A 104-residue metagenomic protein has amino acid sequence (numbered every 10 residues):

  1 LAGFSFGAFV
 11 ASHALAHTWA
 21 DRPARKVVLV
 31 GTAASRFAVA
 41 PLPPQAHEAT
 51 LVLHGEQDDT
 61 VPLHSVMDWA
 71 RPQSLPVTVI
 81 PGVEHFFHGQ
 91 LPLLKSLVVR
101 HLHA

Functional and structural regions predicted by a protein language model:
L1-G3, V30: Short beta-strand immediately N-terminal to the catalytic nucleophile in serine-hydrolase-like folds
G3-A11: Gly/Ala-rich beta-loop-alpha elbow adjacent to hydrolase catalytic centers
D21-A34: A conserved short beta-strand
R36, E56-V61, H85-F86: Acidic catalytic loop of the alpha/beta-hydrolase fold
A46-H47, L51-H54, D58: Short beta-strand/loop motif that positions the catalytic acidic residue of the alpha/beta-hydrolase fold
E56-L75: Conserved loop-alpha-helix segment in the C-terminal half of the alpha/beta-hydrolase fold that carries the catalytic
R71-F86: Catalytic histidine neighborhood in serine/cysteine hydrolases with alpha/beta-hydrolase-type architecture
H88-H101: Post-His helix in hydrolase/transferase enzymes
